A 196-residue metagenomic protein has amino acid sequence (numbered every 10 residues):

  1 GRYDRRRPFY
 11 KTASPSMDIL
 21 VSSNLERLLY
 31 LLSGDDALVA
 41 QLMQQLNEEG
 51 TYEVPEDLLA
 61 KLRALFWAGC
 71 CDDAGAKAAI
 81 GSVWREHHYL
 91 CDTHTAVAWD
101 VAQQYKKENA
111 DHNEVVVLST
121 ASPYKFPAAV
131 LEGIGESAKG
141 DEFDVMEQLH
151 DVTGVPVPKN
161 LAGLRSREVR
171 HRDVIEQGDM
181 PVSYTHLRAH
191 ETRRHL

Functional and structural regions predicted by a protein language model:
G1-L46, L118-I134: Glycine-rich phosphate/pyrophosphate-binding loop at beta-loop-alpha junctions
R7-S16, L62-L65, R167-V169: Short beta-alpha connecting loops at secondary-structure transitions that line or flank enzyme active sites
V21-L25, D36-V39, L59, D73 (+5 more regions): Alpha-helix initiation and N-capping motif
G34-H112, R170-Q177: Active-site-adjacent helical/loop segments in soluble small-molecule enzymes
D100-L164: Catalytic phosphate/nucleotide-handling subdomain of diverse soluble enzymes
K159-Y184: Long, charge-rich low-complexity segments
T185-T192: Conserved small/polar residues in nucleotide/adenosyl-binding loops
